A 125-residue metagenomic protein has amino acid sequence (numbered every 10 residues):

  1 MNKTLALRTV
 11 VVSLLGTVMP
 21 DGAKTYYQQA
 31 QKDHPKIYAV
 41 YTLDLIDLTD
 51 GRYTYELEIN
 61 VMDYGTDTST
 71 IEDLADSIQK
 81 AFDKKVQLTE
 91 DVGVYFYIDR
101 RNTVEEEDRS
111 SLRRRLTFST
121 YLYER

Functional and structural regions predicted by a protein language model:
M1-A23, T42-R125: Charged, amphipathic alpha-helical segments and their flanking helix caps
T25-D33: Short acidic low-complexity segments
H34-L43: A short, hydrophobic beta-strand-centered structural micro-motif
